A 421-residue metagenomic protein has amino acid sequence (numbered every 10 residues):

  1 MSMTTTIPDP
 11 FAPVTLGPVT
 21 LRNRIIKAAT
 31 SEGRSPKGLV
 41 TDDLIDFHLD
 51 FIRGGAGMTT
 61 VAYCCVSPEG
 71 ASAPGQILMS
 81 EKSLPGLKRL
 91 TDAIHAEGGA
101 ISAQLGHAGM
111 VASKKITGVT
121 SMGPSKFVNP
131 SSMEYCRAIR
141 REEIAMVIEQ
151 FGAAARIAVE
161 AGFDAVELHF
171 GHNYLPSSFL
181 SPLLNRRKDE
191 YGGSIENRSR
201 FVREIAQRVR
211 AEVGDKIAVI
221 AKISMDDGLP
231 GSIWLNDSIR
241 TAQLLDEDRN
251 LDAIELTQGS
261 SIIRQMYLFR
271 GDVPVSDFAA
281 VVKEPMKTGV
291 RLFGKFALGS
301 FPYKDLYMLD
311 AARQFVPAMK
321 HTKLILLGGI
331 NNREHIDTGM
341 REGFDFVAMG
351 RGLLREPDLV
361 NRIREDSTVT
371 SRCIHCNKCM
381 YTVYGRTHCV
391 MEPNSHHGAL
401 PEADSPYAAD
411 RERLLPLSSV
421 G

Functional and structural regions predicted by a protein language model:
M1-G421: Flavin-dependent oxidoreductase catalytic cores
